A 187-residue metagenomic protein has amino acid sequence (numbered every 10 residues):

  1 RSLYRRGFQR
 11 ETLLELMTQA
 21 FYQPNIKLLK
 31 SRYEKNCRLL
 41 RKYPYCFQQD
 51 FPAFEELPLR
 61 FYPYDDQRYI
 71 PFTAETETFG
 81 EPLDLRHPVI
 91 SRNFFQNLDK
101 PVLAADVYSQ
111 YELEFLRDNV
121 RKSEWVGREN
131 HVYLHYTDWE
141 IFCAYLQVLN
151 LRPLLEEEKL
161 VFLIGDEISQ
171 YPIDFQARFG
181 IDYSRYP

Functional and structural regions predicted by a protein language model:
S2-P187: N-terminal donor/sugar-recognition subdomains of glycan-related enzymes, prototypically the membrane-proximal stem
